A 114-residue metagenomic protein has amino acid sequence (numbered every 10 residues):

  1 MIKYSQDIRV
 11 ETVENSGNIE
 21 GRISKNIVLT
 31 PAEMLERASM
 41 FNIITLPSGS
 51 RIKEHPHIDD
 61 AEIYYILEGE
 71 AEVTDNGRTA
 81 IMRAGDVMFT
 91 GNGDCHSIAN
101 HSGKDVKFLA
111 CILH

Functional and structural regions predicted by a protein language model:
M1-A38, K53: A short, N-terminal "cap"/entry segment at the start of jelly-roll beta-barrel domains of the cupin/DSBH fold
V28-T30, N42-I58, N92: Conserved short histidine dyad/triad with adjacent acidic residue
I43, I63, G77-I81: Short, surface-exposed secondary-structure edge patches
S48, D59, R78, D94 (+1 more regions): A generic "binding-loop/recognition-motif" signal
R51-K53, E72, M88, N92-S97: Histidine-centered metal-chelating micro-motifs
D59-A61, Y65-A71: Glycine- and acidic-residue-biased ligand/ion/polar-headgroup-sensing regions
G77-N92: Short acidic-glycine-tyrosine-enriched beta hairpin
N92-H114: Ligand-binding loop in jelly-roll beta-barrel domains
